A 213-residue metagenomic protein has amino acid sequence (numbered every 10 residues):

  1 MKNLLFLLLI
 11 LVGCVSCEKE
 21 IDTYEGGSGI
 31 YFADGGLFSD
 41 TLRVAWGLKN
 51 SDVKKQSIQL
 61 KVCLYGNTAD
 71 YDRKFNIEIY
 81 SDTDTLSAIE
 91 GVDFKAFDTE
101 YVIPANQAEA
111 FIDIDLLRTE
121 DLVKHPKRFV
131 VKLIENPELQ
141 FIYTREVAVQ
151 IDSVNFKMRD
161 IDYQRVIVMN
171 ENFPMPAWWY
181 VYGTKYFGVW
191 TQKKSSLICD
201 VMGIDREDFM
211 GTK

Functional and structural regions predicted by a protein language model:
M1-L4: Positively charged n-region of N-terminal signal peptides that target proteins for export
V12-S16: C-terminal motif of bacterial Sec signal peptides marking the signal peptidase cleavage site
E18-F75, Y80-K95, F111, D115-F129 (+1 more regions): Intrinsically disordered, low-complexity regulatory regions in eukaryotic proteins
Y101-A110: Short proline/glycine- and polar residue-rich coil/turn motifs
